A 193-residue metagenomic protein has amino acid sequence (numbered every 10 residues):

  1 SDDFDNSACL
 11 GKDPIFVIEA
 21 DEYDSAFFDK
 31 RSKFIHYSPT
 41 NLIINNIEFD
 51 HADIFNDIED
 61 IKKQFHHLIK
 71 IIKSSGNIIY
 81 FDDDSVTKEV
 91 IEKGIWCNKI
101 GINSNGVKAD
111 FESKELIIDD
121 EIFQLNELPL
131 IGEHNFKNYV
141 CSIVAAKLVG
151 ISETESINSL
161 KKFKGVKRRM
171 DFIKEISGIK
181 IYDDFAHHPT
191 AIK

Functional and structural regions predicted by a protein language model:
S1-F4: Short beta-strand-centered segment that lines the nucleotide-binding/catalytic pocket of NTP-utilizing
N6-A8, V90-I91, D171, K193: Short, well-ordered secondary-structure micro-motifs
L10-K12: Conserved motor-coupling elements within RecA-like helicase/translocase cores
I15-F27, I181-H187: Switch II (G3) loop of P-loop NTPases
V17, S38-I181: Acidic, Mg2+-coordinating active-site environments of NTP-dependent enzymes
D24-S38, T190-K193: Switch II of P-loop NTPase G domains
G165-R168, D183-K193: Glycine-rich phosphate/pyrophosphate-binding beta-alpha loops
